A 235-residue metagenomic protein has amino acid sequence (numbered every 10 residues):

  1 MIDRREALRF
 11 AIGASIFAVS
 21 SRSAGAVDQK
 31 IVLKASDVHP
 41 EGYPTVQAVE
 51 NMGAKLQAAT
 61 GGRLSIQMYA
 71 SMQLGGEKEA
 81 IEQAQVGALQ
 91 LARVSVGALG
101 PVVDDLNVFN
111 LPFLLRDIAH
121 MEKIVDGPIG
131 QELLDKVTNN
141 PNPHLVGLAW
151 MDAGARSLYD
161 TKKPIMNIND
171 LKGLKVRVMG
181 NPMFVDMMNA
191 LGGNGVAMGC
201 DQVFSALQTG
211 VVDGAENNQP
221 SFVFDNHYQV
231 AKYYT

Functional and structural regions predicted by a protein language model:
M1-S15: N-terminal secretory signal peptides and thylakoid transit peptides that target proteins across membranes
R22-S36, Q57-L64, P141, P164-K175 (+1 more regions): Immediate post-signal peptide segment of exported/extracytoplasmic ligand-binding proteins
K34-N51, S71-G76, S221-F222: Extracytoplasmic "Venus flytrap"
G42-Q67, P182-D186: Short, polar/charged alpha-helical segment
N51, I66-Q85, D117: Extracytoplasmic small-molecule ligand-binding "clamshell" domains of the periplasmic binding protein/Venus flytrap
A54, Q85, Q90, S95-N194 (+2 more regions): Contiguous mixed-secondary-structure segments that line small-molecule binding/active-site clefts of soluble domains
M183-V185, N194-T235: Pocket-lining segment of extracytoplasmic ligand-binding domains
